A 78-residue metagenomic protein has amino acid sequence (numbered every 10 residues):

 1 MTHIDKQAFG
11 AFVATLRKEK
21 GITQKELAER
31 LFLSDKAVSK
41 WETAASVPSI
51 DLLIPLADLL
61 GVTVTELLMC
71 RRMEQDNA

Functional and structural regions predicted by a protein language model:
M1-E19: A short, Lys/Arg-rich alpha-helix, primarily the initiator
G21-K40, P55: Short alpha-helical DNA-recognition segment
T43: Short, conserved catalytic or interaction motifs in soluble domains
D51-E66: DNA major-groove recognition helix of helix-turn-helix/homeodomain DNA-binding modules
L68-A78: Short, charged recognition helix plus adjacent turn of helix-turn-helix-like nucleic-acid-binding domains
